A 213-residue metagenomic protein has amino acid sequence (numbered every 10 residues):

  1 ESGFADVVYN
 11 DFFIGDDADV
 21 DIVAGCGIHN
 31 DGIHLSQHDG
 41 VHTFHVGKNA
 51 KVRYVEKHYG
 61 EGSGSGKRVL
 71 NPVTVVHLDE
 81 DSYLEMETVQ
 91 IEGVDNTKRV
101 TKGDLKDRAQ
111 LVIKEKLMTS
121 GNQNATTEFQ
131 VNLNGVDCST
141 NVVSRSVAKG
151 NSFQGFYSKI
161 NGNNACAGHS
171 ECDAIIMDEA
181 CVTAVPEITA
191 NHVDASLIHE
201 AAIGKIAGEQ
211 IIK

Functional and structural regions predicted by a protein language model:
E1-I212: Conserved beta-strand/loop scaffold segments within soluble protein domains that form the structured core and edges
